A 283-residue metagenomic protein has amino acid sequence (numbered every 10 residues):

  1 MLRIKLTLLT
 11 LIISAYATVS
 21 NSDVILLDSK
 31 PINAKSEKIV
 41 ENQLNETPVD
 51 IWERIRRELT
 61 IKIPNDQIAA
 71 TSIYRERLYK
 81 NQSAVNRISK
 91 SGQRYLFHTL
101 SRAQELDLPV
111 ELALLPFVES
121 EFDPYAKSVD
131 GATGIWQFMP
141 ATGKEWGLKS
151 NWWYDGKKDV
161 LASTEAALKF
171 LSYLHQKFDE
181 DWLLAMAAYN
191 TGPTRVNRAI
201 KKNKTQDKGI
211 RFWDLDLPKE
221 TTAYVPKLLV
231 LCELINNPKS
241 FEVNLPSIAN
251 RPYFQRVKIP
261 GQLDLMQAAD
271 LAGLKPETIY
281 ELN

Functional and structural regions predicted by a protein language model:
L2-L8, I12, Y16-D107, L112: An acidic, Gly/Ser/Thr/Pro-rich helix-cap/linker signature
I73-R87, F122-V129, Q137-E165, K169-E180 (+1 more regions): Substrate-binding clefts and substrate-entry loops adjacent to catalytic sites of polymer-processing enzymes acting on
Y79-R94, L106, V110, T133 (+6 more regions): Soluble non-cytosolic domains of exported or imported proteins
L108-Y125, A185-N190, I279-N283: Short, functionally critical alpha-helical segments immediately adjacent to catalytic or ligand/cofactor-binding
S120-D123, T142-E145, G192-R195, I235: Solvent-exposed loop/turn segments at secondary-structure junctions within structured extracellular/periplasmic domains
S172-A199: Catalytic and binding regions of secreted/periplasmic enzymes and modules that target cell-wall glycans
K219, A223-S240: Catalytic cores of secreted or luminal carbohydrate-active enzymes
P246-P276: Primarily a LysM-type cell-wall glycan-binding module
